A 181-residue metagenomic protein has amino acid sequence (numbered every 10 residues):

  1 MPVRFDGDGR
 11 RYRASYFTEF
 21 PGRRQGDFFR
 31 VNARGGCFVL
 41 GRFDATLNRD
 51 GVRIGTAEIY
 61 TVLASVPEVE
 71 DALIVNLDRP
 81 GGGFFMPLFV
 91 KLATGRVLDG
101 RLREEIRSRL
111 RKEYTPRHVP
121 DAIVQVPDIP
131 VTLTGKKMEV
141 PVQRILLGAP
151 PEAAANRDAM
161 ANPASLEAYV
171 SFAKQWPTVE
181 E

Functional and structural regions predicted by a protein language model:
V3-R4, G9, A14-H118, L133 (+4 more regions): AMP-binding/adenylate-forming catalytic core of the ANL superfamily
I123-L133: Short proline/glycine- and acidic-rich turn/helix-capping motifs at secondary-structure junctions
P130, I145-E181: Acidic/polar alpha-helix N-cap and adjacent early helical turns within long charge-rich amphipathic helices/linkers
